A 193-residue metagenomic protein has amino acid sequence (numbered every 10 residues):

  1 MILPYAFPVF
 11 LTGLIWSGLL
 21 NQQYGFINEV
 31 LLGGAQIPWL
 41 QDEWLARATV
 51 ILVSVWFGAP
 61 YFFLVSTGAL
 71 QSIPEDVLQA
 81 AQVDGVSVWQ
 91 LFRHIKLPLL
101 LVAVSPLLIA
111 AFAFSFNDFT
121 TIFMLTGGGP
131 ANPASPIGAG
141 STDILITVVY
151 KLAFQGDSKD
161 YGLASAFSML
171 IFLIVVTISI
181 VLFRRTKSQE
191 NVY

Functional and structural regions predicted by a protein language model:
M1-Y193: A structural signal for multi-pass alpha-helical bundles of membrane permease subunits that mediate small-molecule
